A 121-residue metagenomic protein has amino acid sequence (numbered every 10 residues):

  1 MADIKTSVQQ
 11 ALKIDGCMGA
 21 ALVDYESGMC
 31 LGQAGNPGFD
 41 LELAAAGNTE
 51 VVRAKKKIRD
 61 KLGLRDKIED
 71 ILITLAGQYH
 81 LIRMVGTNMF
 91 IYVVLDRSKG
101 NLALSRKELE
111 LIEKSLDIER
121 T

Functional and structural regions predicted by a protein language model:
M1-T121: Non-catalytic interaction/Regulatory regions outside core domains
